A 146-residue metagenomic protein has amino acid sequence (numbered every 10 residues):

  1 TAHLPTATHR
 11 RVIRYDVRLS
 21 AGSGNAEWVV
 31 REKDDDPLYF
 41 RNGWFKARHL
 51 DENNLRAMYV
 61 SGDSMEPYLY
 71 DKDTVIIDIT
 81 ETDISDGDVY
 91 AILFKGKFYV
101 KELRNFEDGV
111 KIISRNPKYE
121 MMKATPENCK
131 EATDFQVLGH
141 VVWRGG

Functional and structural regions predicted by a protein language model:
T1-D71, E131, W143-G146: Short, positionally conserved secondary-structure boundary motifs
E52-A57, S85-A91: Short, hydrophobic/aromatic-rich segments at coil-to-beta transitions
D73-T74, D88: Structural motif
I76-I77, A91: Hydrophobic beta-strand signal
G87-Y99, R104-D108: Short, compositionally biased
N105-G146: Glycine- and charge-enriched low-complexity intrinsically disordered segments
